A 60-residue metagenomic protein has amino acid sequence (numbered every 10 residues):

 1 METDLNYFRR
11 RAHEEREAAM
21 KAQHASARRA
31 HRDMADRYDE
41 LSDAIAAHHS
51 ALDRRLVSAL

Functional and structural regions predicted by a protein language model:
M1-L60: Long, non-catalytic architectural segments outside compact domain cores
